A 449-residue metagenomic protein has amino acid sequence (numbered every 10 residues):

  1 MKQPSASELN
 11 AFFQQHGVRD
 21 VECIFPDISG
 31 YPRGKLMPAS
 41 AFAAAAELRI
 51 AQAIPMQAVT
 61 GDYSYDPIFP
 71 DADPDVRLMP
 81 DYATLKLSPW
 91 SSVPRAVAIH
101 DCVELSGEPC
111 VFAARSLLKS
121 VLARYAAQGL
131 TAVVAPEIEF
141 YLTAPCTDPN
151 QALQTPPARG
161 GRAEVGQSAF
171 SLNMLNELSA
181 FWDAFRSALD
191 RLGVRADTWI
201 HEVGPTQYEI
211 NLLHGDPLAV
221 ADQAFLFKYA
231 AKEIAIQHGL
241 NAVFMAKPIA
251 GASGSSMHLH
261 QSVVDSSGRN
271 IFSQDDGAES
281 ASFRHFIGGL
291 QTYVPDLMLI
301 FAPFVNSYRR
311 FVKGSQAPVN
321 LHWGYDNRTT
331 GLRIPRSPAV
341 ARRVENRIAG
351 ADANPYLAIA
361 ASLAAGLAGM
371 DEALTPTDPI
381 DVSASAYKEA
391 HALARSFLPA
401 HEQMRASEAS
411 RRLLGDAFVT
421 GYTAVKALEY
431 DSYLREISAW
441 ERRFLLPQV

Functional and structural regions predicted by a protein language model:
M1-T198, V220, A392-V449: ATP/Mg2+-dependent ligation/transfer catalytic cores
P4, L226, E233-I234, L240-N241 (+1 more regions): Catalytic-core signal marking the mid-to-C-terminal active-site face
D27, V103-P109, M174, H214-V220 (+3 more regions): A generic structural motif
A98-E104, Y208-H214, Q261: Short, hydrophobic beta-strand segments
I138, E202-I210: Short, conserved phosphate-binding/catalytic loop or strand-edge motifs used in phosphoryl-/nucleotidyl-transfer
A169, N173-L178, W182-A196, I210-P217 (+2 more regions): Accessory "access/gating" subregions that flank catalytic or transport cores
T206-Y208, S253-L259: A short, glycine/Asx- and small/polar-enriched loop/turn that sits immediately N-terminal to a beta-strand
A246-G251: Short, solvent-exposed loop/turn elements at beta->coil junctions and helix N-caps that rim active or binding pockets
